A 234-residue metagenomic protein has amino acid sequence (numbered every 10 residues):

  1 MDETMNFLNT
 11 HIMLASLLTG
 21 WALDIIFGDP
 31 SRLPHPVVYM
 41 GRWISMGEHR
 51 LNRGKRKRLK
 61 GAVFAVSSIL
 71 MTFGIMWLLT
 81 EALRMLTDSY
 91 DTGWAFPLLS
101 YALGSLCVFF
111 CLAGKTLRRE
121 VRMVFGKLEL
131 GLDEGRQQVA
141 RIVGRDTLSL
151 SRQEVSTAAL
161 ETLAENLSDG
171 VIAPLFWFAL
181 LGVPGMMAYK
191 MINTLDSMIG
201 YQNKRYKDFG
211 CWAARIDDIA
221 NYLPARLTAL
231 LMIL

Functional and structural regions predicted by a protein language model:
D2-M187, I192, G200-L234: Hydrophobic alpha-helical transmembrane segments
S197: Glycine-rich phosphate/dinucleotide-binding loop and adjoining beta-alpha-beta core of small-molecule
